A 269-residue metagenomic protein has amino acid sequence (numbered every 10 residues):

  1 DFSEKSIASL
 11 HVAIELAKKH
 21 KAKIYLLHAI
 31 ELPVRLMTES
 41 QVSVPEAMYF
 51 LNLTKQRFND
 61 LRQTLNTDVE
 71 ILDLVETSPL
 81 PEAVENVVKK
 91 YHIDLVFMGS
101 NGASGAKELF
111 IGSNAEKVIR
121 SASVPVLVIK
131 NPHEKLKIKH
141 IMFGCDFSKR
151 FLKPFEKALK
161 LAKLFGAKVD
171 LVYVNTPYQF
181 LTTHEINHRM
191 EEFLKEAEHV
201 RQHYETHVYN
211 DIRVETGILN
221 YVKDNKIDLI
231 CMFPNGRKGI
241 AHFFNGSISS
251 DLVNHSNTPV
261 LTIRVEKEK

Functional and structural regions predicted by a protein language model:
D1-V44, H140-N187, E191-H207, I227-L229 (+3 more regions): Small/aliphatic-rich secondary-structure junction motif
K5, V12, P45, Q63-V96 (+4 more regions): Structural beta-alpha unit
S43-Q56: A short acidic, glycine-rich active-site loop that binds or catalyzes chemistry on phosphate/adenosine moieties
H92-D94, A115, V124, I138 (+1 more regions): Local beta-strand N-terminus motif with an aromatic residue
M98-K117, M232-H255, E268-K269: Glycine-rich, Arg-bearing micro-motifs that act as flexible, cationic patches
M98-S100, P125-N131, V260-R264: Short beta-strand elements of ligand-binding domains
S113-P132: Short, structured interface segments
